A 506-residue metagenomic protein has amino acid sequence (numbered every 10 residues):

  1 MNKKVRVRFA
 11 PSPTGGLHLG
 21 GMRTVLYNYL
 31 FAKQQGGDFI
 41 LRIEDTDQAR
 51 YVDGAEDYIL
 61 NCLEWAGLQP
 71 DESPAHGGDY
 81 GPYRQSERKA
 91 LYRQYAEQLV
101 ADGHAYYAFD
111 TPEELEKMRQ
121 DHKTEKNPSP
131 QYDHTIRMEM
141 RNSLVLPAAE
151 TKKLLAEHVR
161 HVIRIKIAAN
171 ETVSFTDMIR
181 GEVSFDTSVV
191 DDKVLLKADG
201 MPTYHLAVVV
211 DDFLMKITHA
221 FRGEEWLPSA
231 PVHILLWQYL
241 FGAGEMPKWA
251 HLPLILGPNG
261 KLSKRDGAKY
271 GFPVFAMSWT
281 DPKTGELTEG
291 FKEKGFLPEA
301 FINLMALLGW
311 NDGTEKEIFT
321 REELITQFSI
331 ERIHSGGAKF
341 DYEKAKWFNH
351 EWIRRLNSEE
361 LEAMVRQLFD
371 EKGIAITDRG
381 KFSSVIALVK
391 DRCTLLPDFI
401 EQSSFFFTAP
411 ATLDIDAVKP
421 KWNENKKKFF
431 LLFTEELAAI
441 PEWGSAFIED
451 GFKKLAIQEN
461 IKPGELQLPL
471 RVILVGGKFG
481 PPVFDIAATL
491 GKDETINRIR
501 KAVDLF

Functional and structural regions predicted by a protein language model:
N2-P128, P228-L240, A300: N-terminal Rossmann-like or analogous alpha/beta NTP/dinucleotide-binding catalytic cores that position adenine
N2-V5, Q34, L206-V209, V274-A276: Active-site-adjacent bridging/hinge elements
V7-P13, L41-D45, M215-F221, K283-T288 (+2 more regions): Glycine- and acidic
N28, I59, L99, G103 (+8 more regions): Residue-level signal for inorganic ion chemistry
I43-D47, E224, P253-L256, A345: Acidic, glycine-rich active-site loops and adjacent beta-strand->loop/helix elements that engage anionic groups
Y107, T111-D266, L287, D312: Active-site cores that bind ATP or allylic diphosphates and position pyrophosphate for catalysis
F241-L413, V475-F506: Catalytic adenosine-cofactor/nucleotide-binding cores of aminoacyl-tRNA synthetases and other
E362, A417-L474, F479: C-terminal accessory/binding modules appended to enzymatic or scaffolding proteins
